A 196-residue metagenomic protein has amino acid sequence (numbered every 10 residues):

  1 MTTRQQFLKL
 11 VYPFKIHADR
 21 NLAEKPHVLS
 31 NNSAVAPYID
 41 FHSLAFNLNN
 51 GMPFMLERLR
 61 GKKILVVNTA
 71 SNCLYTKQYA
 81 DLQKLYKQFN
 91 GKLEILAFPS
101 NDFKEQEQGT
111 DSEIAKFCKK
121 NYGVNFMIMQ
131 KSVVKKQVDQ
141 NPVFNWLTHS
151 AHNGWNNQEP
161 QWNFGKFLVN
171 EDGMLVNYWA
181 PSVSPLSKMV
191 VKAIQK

Functional and structural regions predicted by a protein language model:
M1-A23: Short hydrophobic helices that act as membrane-entry/anchoring signals
I16-E57, K77, N141-P142: N-terminal "domain-start" segment that seeds a small globular fold
R58-I64: Proline/glycine-enriched tight loop/beta-turn segments at coil->beta junctions that connect or precede beta-strands
I64-V66, L96, F167: Conserved hydrophobic packing residues within short motifs/helices of P-loop NTPase cores of ABC-family ATPases
N68-N72: Amphipathic alpha-helical repeat scaffolds
Y75-Q140: Structural microenvironment flanking redox-active thiols in thiol-disulfide oxidoreductases
P142-N145, H149-K196: Thiol-/selenol-based redox modules, centered on thioredoxin-like and closely related oxidoreductase domains
